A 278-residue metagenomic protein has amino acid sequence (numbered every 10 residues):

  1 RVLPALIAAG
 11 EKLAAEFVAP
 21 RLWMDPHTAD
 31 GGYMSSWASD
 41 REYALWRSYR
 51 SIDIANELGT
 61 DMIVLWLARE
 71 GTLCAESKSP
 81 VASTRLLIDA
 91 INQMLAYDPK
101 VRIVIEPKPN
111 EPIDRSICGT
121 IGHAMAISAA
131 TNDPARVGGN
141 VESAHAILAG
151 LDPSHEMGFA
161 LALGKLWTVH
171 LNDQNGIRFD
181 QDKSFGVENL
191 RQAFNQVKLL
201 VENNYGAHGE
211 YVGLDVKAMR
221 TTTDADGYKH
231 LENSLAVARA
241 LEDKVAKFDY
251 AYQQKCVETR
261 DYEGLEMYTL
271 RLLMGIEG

Functional and structural regions predicted by a protein language model:
R1, A15-P20, F194, K198: Metal-cofactor-binding active-site regions of metalloenzymes
R1, W23-T28: Short active-site-adjacent helix-start/loop capping segments
R1-G10: Basic, amphipathic N-terminal segments that precede the first structured/catalytic domain
A9-E11, A15-F17, P26-G138, E266-Y268: Active-site acidic/histidine proton-transfer and metal-coordination neighborhood in alpha/beta enzyme cores
A19-M24, L67-G71, P107-E111, S143-I147 (+2 more regions): Active-site-proximal loop/turn and secondary-structure-junction residues that shape catalytic pockets, frequently
D53, D89-Q93, Y97-R102, I117-G278: Histidine-acidic metal/acid-base catalytic patches
